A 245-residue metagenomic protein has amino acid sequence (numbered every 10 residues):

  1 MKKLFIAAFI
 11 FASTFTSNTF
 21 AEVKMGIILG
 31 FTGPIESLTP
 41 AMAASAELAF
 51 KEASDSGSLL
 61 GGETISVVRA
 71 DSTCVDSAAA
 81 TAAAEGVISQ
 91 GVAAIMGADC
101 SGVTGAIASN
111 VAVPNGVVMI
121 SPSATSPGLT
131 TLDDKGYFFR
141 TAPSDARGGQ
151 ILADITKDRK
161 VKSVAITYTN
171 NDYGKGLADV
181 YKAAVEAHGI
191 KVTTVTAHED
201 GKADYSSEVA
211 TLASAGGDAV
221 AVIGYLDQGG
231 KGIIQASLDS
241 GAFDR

Functional and structural regions predicted by a protein language model:
M1-L4: Positively charged n-region of N-terminal signal peptides that target proteins for export
A7-F15: Bacterial N-terminal signal peptides
F15-A21: Sec/Tat signal peptide C-region and signal peptidase I cleavage site
E22-K24, G62-S66, S89-A94, P114-M119 (+5 more regions): Loop/turn elements at helix/coil->beta-strand transitions in domains of secreted/extracellular proteins
G26-E47, A70-S77, D99, T167-K175: Extracytoplasmic "Venus flytrap"
S37-M42, S56-L129, T141, H198-A203 (+2 more regions): Beta-alpha junction/loop-to-helix N-cap segments that form part of ligand/metal-binding clefts
L38-L59, V180-E186: Short, polar/charged alpha-helical segment
T73, A78-A82, P127-G128, G136-S240: Extracellular/periplasmic Venus flytrap/periplasmic-binding protein
